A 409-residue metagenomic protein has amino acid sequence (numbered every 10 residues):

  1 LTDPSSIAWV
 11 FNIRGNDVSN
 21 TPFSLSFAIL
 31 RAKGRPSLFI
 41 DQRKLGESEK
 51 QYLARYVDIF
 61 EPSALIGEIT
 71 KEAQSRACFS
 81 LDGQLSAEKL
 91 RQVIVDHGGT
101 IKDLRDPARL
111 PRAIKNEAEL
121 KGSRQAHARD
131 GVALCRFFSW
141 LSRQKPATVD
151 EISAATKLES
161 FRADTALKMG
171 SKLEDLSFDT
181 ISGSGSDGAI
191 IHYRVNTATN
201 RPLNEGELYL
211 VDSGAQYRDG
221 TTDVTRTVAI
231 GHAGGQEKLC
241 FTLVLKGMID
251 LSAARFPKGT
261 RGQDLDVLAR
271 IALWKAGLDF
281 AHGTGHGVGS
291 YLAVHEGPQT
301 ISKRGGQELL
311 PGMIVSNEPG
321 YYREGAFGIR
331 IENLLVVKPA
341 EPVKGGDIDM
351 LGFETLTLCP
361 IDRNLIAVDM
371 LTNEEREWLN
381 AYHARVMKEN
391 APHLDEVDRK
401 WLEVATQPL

Functional and structural regions predicted by a protein language model:
L1-L409: Active-site neighborhoods and metal-handling regions in enzymes and metal-associated proteins
